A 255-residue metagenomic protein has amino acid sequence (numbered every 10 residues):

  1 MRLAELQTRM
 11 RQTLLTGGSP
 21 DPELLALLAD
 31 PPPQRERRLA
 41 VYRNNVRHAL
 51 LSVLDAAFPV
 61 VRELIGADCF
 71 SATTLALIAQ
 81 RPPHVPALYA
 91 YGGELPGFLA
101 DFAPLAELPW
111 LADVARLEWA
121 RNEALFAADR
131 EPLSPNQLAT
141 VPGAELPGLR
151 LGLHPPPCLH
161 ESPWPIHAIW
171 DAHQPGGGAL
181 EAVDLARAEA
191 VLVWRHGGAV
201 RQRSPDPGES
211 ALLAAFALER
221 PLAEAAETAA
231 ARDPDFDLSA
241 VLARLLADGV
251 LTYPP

Functional and structural regions predicted by a protein language model:
M1-R130: N-terminal, charged low-complexity regulatory/assembly segments
R2, A87, P165, P221 (+1 more regions): Alpha-helix capping and helix-coil boundary motifs
G17, Q34, A72, I166-I169 (+2 more regions): A broad, structure-centric signal for solvent-exposed, well-ordered loop/edge residues that line or flank functional
D30-Q34, S134-Q137, D206-G208, L218: General structural signal for secondary-structure boundaries
E36-L39, V191, E219-L222: A short alpha-helix capping/helix-coil boundary motif
Q80-P207: Hydrophobic packing positions characteristic of elongated beta-solenoid/beta-helix-type spike/fiber shafts
G198-P255: C-terminal structured interaction module
